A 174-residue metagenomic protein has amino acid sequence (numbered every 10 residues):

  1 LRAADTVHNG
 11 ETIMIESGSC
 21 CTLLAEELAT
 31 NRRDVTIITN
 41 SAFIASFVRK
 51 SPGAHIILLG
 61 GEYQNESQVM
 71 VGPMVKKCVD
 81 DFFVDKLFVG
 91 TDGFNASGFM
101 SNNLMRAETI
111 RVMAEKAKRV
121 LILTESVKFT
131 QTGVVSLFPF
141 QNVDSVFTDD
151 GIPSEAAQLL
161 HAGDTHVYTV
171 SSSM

Functional and structural regions predicted by a protein language model:
L1-S17, E26-I37, R49-G53: HTH-adjacent hinge/linker in prokaryotic transcriptional regulators
C20: Hydrophobic/small residue at the entry helix of a nucleotide-binding pocket
L23: N-terminal active-site wall of soluble small-molecule enzyme domains
N40: Short beta->alpha hinge that forms the Motif I/post-I loop of the SAM-binding pocket
F43-M174: Conserved phosphate- and dinucleotide-binding cores of soluble alpha/beta proteins, encompassing both enzyme active
